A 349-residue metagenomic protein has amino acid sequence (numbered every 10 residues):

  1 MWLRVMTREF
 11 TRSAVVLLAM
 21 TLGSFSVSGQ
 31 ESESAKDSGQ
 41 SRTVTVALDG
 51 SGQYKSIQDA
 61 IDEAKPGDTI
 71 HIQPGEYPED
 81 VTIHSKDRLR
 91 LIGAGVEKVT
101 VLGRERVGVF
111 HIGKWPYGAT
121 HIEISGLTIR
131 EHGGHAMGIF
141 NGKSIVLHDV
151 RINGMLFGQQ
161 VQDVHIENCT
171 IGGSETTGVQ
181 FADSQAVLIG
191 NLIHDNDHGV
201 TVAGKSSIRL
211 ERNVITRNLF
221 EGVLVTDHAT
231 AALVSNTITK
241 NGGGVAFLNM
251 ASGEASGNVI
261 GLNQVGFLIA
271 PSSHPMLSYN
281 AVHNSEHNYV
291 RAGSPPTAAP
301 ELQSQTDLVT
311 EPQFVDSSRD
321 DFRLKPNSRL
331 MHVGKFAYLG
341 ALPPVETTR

Functional and structural regions predicted by a protein language model:
W2-V15: Bacterial N-terminal signal peptides that target proteins for export
S13-S24: Bacterial N-terminal signal peptides
S26-D59, E63, P74-E76, A94 (+1 more regions): Right-handed parallel beta-helix/beta-solenoid
L48-S51, H71-P74, R88-G134, V309-P312 (+1 more regions): Right-handed parallel beta-helix/beta-spiral solenoid domain characteristic of secreted/periplasmic
T69, Y77-T82, L102-V107, H132-I139 (+9 more regions): Short glycine/acidic-rich loop motifs that flank beta-strands on beta-rich extracellular proteins
I92-K98, T120-E131, K143-G154, Q162-T177 (+6 more regions): Right-handed parallel beta-helix
L302-R349: C-terminal accessory segments
